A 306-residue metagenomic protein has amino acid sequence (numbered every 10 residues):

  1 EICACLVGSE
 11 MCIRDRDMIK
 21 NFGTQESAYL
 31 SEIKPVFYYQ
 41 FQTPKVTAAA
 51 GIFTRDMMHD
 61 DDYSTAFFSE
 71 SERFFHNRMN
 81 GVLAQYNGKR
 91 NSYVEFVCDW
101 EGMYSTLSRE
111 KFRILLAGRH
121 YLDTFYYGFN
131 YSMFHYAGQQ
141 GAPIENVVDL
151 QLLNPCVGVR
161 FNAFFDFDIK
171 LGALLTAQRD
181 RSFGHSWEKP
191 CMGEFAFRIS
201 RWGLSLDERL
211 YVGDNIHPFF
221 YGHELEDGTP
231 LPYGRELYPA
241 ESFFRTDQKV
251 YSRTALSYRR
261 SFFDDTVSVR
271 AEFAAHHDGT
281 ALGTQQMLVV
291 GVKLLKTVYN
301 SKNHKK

Functional and structural regions predicted by a protein language model:
I2-D15: Single conserved hydrophobic/aromatic residue that forms the stacking wall/gate of nucleotide- or nucleobase-binding
I13, V36, K89-E101, L107-R109 (+1 more regions): Exposed, low-structure sequence patches enriched in small/polar residues
D17-A50: Membrane helical hairpin/interfacial module
G23-T24, S64-F67, L231, R235-E236: Flexible, solvent-exposed loop segments that connect beta-strands
Y29-S31, H76, E110, K189: Short, glycine/acidic-rich beta->alpha junctions
Q42-P44, G51-R55, N87, D99: Beta-hairpin (beta-strand-turn-beta-strand) motif
A49-L83, L107-L115, N130-E145: Short, flexible helix-coil linker/hinge segments at the edges of structured domains or between repeats
R78-G88, L256-S257: Extended amphipathic, helix-rich lipid-handling scaffolds
